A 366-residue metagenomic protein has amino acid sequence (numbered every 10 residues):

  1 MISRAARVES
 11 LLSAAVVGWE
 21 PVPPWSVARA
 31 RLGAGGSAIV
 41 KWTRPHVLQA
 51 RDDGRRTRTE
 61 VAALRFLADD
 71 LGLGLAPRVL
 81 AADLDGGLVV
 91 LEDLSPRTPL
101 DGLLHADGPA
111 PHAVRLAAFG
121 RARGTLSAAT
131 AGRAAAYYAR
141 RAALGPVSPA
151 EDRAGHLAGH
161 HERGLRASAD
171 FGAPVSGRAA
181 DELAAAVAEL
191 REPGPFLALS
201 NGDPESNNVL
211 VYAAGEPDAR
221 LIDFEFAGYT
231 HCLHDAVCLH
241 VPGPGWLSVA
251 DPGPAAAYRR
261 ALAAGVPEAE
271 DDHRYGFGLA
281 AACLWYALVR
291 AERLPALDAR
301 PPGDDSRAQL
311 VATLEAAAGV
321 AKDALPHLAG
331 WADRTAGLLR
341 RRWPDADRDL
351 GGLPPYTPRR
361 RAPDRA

Functional and structural regions predicted by a protein language model:
M1-G18: Juxta-kinase regulatory segment immediately upstream of eukaryotic protein kinase catalytic domains
E20-A34, I39-V40, A185-H234: Active-site acidic catalytic loop and adjacent metal/ATP-binding pocket of ATP-dependent phosphoryl transfer enzymes
P23-S26, A30, V89-E92, P204 (+2 more regions): Hydrophobic alpha-helical membrane segments, chiefly transmembrane helices and signal peptide h-regions, characterized
W25, R31-R141: ATP-binding pocket architecture of kinase catalytic cores
Y138-E189, A318-W343: Active-site catalytic-loop/activation-segment of kinase and kinase-like phosphoryl-transfer enzymes
L233-P267, A281-P301: Active-site activation/catalytic loop segments of kinase-like enzymes and analogous catalytic loops in related
H273-L279: Extended charged low-complexity segments that act as oligomerization/scaffolding linkers
Y286-A366: ATP/Mg2+ or Mg2+-diphosphate-binding catalytic cores that bind nucleotide phosphates or diphosphates via glycine-rich
